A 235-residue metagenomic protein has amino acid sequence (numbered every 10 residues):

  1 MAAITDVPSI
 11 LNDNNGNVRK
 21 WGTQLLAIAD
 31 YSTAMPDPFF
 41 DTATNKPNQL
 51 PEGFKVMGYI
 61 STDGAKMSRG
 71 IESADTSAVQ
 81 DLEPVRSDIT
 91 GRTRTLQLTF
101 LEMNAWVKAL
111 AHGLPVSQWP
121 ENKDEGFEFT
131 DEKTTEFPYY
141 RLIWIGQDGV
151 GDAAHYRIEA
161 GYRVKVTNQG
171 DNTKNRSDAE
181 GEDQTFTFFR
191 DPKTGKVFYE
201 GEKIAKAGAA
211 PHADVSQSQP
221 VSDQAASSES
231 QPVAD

Functional and structural regions predicted by a protein language model:
M1-M57, Q231-P232: Polar/acidic, low-complexity leader/linker segments enriched in S/T/G and N/D
A3, K66, T93-T99, K165 (+2 more regions): Ser/Thr- (and often Asn-) enriched beta-sheet segments in non-cytosolic proteins
P47-T99, M103: A glycine-rich, hydrophobic loop/mini-helix early in the fold
E72-A74, A105, G149-G151, V166 (+1 more regions): Generic "edge-of-domain/loop-turn" microfeature
V85-T90, F129-T134, G170-E180: Exposed beta-sheet edge/beta-hairpin loop segments within beta-rich domains
R86-K108, S177-K193: Oligomerization/assembly interface segments of phage tail-like spikes and tubes
A105-Y162: Short helix-loop boundary/capping segments
A154-D235: Mixed-charge, glycine-accented linear interaction segment located at domain edges/termini
